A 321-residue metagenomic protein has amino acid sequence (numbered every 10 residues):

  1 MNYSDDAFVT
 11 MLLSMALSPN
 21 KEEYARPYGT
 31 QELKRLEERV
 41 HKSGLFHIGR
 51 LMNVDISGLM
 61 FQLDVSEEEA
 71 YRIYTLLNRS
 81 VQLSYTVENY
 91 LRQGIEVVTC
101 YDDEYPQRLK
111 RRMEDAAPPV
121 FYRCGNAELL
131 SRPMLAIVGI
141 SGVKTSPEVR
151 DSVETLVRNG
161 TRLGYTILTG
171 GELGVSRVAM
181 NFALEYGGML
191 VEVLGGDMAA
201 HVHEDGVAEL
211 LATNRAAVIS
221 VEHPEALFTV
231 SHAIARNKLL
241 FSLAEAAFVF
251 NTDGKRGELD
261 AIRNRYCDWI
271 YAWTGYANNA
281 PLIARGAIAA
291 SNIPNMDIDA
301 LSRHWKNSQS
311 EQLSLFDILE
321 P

Functional and structural regions predicted by a protein language model:
M1-N20, Y85, Q93, C100-P321: Glycine-biased, small-residue-rich flexible motifs in mid-sequence functional cores and linkers
M1-Y101: Short, small/acidic-rich helices and loops at N termini and domain boundaries of DNA replication/processing enzymes
